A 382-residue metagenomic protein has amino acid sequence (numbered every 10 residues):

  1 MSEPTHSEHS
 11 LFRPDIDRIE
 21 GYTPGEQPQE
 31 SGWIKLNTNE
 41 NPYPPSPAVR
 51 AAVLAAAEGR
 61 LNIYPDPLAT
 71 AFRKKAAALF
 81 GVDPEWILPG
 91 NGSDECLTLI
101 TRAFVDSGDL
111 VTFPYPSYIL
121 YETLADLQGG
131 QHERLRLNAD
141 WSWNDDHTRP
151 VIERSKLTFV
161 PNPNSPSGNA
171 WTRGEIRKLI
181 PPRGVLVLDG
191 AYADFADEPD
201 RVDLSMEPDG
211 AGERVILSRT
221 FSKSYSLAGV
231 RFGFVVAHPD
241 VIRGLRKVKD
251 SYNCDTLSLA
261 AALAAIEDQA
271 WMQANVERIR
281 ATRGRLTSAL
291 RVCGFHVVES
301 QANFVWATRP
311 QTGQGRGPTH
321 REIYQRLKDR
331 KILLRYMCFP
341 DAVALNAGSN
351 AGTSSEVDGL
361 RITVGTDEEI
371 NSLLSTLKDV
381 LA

Functional and structural regions predicted by a protein language model:
S2-I63, R154: N-terminal "arm"/small-domain region of PLP-dependent enzymes with the aminotransferase-like
A51, A55-G92, T282-R285: Conserved N-terminal alpha-helix of the aminotransferase class I/II PLP-enzyme fold
A69-T70, P84-G108, G233: Conserved beta-loop-alpha segment that forms the PLP phosphate-binding cup at the N-terminus of a helix
A103-A125: Conserved PLP-anchoring active-site segment centered on the Schiff-base-forming lysine
E133, L137-E198, P208-G210: Active-site phosphate-binding strand-loop segment of PLP-dependent enzymes
G174, F339-A382: PLP-dependent enzyme catalytic core of the Aspartate aminotransferase-like
R214-V298: PLP-dependent aminotransferase class I/II
R280, L290-R330, L345-A347, V364: Conserved PLP-binding catalytic core of the aspartate aminotransferase-like
